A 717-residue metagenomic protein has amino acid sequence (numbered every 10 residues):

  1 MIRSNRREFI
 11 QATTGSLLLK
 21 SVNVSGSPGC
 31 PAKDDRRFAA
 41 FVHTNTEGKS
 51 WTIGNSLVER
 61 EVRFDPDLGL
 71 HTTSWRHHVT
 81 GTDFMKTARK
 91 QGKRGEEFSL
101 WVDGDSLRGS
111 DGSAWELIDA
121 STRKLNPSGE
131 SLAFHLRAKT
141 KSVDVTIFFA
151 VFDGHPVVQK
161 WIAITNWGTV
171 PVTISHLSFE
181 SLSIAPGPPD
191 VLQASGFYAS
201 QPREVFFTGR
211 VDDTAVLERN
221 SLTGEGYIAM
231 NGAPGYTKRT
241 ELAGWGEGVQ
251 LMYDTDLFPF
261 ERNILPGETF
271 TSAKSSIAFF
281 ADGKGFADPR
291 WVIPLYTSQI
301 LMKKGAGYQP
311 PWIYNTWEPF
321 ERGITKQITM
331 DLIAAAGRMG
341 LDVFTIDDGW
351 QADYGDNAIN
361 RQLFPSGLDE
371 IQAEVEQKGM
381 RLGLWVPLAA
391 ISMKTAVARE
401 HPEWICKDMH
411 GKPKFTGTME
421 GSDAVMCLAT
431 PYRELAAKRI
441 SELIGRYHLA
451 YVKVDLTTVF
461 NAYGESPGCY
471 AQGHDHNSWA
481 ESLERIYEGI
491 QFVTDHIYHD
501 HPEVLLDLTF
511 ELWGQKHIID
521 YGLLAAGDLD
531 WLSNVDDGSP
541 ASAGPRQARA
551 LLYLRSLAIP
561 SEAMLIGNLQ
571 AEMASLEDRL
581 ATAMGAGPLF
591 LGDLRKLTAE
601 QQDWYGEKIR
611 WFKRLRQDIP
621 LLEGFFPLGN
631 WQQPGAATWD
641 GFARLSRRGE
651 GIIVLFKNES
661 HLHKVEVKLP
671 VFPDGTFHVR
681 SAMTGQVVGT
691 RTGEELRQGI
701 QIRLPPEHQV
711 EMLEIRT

Functional and structural regions predicted by a protein language model:
M1-L17: N-terminal secretory signal peptides and thylakoid transit peptides that target proteins across membranes
G29-I53, V58, H71-V249, F258 (+1 more regions): Polysaccharide-binding surfaces and accessory modules of carbohydrate-active proteins
L57, I162, G267, Y314 (+3 more regions): Conserved, mostly hydrophobic/aromatic
L57, Q632-P673, E711-M712: Carbohydrate-binding surface patches
L57, R262-A281, E707-R716: Short Pro-Gly-centered flexible turn/kink motifs
Y314-K438, Y451, N461-Y463, G468-A471: Aromatic-lined carbohydrate-binding/catalytic grooves of carbohydrate-active enzymes
A398-E434, E484-K596: Glycan-recognition surfaces
R691-T717: C-terminal beta-strand-rich structural cap/linker in extracellular carbohydrate-active enzymes
